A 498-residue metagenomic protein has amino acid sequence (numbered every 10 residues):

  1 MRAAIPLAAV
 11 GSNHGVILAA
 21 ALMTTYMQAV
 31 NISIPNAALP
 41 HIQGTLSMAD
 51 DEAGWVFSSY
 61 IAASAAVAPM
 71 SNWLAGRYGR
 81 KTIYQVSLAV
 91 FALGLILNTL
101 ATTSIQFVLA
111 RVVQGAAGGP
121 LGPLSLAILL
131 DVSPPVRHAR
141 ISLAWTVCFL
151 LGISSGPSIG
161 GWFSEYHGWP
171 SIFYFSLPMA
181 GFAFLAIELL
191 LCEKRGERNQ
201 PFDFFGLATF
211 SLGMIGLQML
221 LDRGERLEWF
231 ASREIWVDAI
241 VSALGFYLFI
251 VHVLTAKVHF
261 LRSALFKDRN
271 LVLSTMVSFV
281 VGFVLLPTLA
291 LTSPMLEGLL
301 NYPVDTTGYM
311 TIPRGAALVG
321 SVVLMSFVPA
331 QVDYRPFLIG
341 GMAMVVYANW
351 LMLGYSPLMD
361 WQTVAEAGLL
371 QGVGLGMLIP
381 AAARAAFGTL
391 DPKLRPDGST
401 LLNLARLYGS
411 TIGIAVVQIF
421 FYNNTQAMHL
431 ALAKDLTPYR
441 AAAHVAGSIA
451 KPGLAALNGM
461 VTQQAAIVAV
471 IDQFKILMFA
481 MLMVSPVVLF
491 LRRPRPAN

Functional and structural regions predicted by a protein language model:
R2-A3, L7, E52, F182 (+2 more regions): Hydrophobic transmembrane architecture of multi-pass small-molecule transporters
L7-V10, V136, F184-S211, R226-A231 (+3 more regions): Flexible interhelical linker loops that connect adjacent transmembrane helices in multi-pass membrane transporters
H14-V30, P35-A37, G44-Y60, A65 (+11 more regions): 12-transmembrane solute porter fold
A65, A92-L93, T99, L177-F184 (+4 more regions): Small-residue-rich packing faces within the transmembrane alpha-helices of Major Facilitator Superfamily
A68-G206: Helix-loop-helix hairpins in multi-pass membrane proteins, especially solute transporters
I96-L100, F184-L189, Y247-I250, W350-L353 (+4 more regions): Membrane-embedded alpha-helical segments of multi-pass transporters/permeases
V147, L151-H167, I215, Y408-M428: A gly/Pro-rich, aromatic-decorated transmembrane alpha-helix motif that marks the paired, flexible gating helices
L177-G196, L212-R223, V241-T255, S485-R492: C-terminal membrane-cytosol helix-exit motif in multi-pass small-molecule transporters
